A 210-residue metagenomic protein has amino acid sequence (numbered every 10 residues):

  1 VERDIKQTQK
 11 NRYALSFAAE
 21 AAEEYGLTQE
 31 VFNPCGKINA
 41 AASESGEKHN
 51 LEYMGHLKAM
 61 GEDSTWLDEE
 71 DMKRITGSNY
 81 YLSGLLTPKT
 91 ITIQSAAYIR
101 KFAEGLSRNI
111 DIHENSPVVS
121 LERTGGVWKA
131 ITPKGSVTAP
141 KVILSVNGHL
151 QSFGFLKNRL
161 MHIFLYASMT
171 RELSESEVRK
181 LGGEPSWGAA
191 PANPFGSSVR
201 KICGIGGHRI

Functional and structural regions predicted by a protein language model:
V1-E2, L82, I210: A short small-residue
V1-E69: Dinucleotide-binding Rossmann-like beta1-alpha1 core, especially the glycine-rich loop that anchors the ADP
Y13-L27, A59-D63, G77, S107-D111 (+3 more regions): Generic secondary-structure signature for well-ordered alpha-helical cores
S16, E24-F32, V118-W128, S136-I210: Active-site substrate-recognition segment that forms the wall of the catalytic cavity or substrate channel
E30, D71-N79: Flexible hinge/switch segments at interdomain interfaces of large molecular machines
C35-K37, L82-G84, L165: Short, solvent-exposed beta-strand edge segments and adjacent coil->beta transition regions
K48, G55-H56, M60, N79-K141: Helical element adjacent to the flavin cofactor pocket in flavoenzyme catalytic cores
T65-D68, I112-E114, T132, L144 (+1 more regions): General beta-strand structural signal in soluble alpha/beta enzymes
